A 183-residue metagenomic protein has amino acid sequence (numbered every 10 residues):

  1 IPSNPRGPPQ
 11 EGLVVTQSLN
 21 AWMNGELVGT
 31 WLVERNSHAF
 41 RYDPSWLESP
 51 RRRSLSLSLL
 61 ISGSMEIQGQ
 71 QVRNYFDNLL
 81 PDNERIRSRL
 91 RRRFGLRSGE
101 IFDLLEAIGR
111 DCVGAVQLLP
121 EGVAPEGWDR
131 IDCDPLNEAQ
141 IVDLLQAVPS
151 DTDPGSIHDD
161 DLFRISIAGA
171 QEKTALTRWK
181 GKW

Functional and structural regions predicted by a protein language model:
I1-W183: Phosphate/dinucleotide-binding and metal-coordinating scaffold of catalytic cores in nucleotide-dependent enzymes
